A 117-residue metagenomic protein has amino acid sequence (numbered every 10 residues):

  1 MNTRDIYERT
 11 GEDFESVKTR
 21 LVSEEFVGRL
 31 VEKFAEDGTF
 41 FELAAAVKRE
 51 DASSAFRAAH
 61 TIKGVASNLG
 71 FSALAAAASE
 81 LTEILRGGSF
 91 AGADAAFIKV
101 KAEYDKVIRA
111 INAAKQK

Functional and structural regions predicted by a protein language model:
M1-R57, T61-K117: Two-component system phosphorelay core
